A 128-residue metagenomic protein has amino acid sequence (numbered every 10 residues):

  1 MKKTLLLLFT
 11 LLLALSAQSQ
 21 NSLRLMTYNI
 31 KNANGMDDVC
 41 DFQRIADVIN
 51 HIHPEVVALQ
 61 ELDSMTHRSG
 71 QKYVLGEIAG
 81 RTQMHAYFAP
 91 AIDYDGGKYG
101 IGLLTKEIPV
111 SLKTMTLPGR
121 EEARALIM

Functional and structural regions predicted by a protein language model:
M1-S22: Bacterial Sec-dependent N-terminal signal peptides
K2-K3, R24, K31, R124: Basic side chains
L12-L15, L25, V56, M84: N-terminal cationic amphipathic segment used for targeting or macromolecule association
A17-C40: N-terminal active-site segment of His-dependent metallophosphoesterases
S22, D37-D38, L62-M128: Structured beta-strand-rich core segments of catalytic domains in phosphoester-bond hydrolases
L23-I30, I45-S69, L104: Active-site beta-strand/loop signature of hydrolases that rely on acidic residues for catalysis
C40, R44-H51, Y73, E77: Extracytoplasmic/secreted proteins, especially bacterial periplasmic and envelope-associated proteins
